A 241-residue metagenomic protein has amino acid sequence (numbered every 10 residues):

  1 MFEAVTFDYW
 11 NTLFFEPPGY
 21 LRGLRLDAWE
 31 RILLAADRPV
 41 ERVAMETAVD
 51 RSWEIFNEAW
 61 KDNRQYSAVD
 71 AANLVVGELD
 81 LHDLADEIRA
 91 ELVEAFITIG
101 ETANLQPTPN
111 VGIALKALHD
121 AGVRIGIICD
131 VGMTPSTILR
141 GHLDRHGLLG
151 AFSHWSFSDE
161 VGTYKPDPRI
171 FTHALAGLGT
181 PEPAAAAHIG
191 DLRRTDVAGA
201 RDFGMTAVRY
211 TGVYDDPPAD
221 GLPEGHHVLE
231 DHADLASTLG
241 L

Functional and structural regions predicted by a protein language model:
M1-A121: N-terminal helical cap/lid subdomain that shapes the substrate entry/recognition surface in HAD-like hydrolases
M1-V5, F15-G19, P39-V43, Q106 (+2 more regions): Asp-based, Mg2+/Mn2+-dependent phosphohydrolase catalytic module
